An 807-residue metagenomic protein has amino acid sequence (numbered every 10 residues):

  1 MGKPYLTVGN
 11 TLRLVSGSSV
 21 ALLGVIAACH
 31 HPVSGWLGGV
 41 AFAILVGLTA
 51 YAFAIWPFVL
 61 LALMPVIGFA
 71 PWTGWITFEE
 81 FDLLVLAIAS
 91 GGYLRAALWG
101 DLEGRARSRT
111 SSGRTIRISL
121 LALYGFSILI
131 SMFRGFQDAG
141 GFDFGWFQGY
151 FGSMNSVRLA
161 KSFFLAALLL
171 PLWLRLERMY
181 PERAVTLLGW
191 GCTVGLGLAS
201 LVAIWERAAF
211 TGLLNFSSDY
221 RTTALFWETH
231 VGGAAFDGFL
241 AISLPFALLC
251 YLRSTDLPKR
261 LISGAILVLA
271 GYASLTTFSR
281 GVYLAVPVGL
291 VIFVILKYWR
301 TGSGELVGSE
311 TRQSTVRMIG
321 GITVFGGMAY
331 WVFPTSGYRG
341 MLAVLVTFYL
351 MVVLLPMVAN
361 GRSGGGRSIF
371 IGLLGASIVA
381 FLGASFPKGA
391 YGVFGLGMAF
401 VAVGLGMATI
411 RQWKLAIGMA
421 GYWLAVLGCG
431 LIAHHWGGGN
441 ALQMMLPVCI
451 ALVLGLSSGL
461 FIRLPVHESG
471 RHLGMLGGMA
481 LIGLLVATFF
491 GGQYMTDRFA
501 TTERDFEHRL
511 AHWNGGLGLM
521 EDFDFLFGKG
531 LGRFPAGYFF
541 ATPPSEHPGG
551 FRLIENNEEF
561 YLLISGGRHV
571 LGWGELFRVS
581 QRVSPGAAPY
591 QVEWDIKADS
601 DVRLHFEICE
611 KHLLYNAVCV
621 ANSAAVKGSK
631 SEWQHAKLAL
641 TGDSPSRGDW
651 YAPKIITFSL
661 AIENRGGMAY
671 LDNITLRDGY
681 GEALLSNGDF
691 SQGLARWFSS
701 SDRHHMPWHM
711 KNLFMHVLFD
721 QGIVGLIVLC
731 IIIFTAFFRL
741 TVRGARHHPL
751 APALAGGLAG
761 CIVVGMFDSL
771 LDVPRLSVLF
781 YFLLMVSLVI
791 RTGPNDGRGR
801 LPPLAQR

Functional and structural regions predicted by a protein language model:
G2-A27, A41-V46, A89, I118-F133 (+12 more regions): Alpha-helical transmembrane segments of multi-pass inner-membrane proteins
A62, V66-W72, N712-Q721, P752-S787: Membrane helix-loop boundary segments at the extracytoplasmic
F69-G74, G91-S112, L129-G145, D796-G797: Transmembrane alpha-helix boundary signature
P71, W146-K161, R221-A235, N712 (+1 more regions): Short aromatic-rich membrane-water interface segments that cap or initiate transmembrane helices in multi-pass membrane
G271, F278-R280, L526-F527, P548-Q581 (+2 more regions): A conserved mid-to-late transmembrane alpha helix and its immediate loop/hinge that forms the functional core
A511-I554, G679-P707, F714-V717, Q721-V728: TM-adjacent membrane-interface loops and short helices in multi-pass inner/ER membrane proteins
W573-F606, A636-P645, F658-L660, L671-L676 (+2 more regions): Extra-cytoplasmic beta-strand recognition segments
Y615-A652, G666-A669: Extracellular carbohydrate recognition and processing domains and analogous Trp-centered ligand-binding platforms
